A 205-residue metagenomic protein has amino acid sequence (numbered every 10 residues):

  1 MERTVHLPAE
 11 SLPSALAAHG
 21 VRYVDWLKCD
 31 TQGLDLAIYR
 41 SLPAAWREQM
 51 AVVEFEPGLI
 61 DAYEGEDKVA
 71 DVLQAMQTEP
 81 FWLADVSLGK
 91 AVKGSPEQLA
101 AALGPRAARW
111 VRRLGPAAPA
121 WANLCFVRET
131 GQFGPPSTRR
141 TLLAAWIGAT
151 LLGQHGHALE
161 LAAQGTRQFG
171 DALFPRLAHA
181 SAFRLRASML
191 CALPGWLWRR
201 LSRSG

Functional and structural regions predicted by a protein language model:
M1-E10, L114, A120: Glycine-rich adenosyl-binding loop in Rossmann-like folds that engage adenosine-containing cofactors
M1-V5, A18-H19, V24: Divalent-metal (Mg2+/Mn2+/Ca2+)-assisted nucleotide/phosphate chemistry catalytic cores
H6, H19, H155-H157, H179: Histidine (H) residue identity feature
S14-A15: Conserved alpha-helix/loop element of class I SAM-dependent methyltransferases that forms part of the SAM/SAH-binding
G20, G104, R112, L193 (+1 more regions): Short, flexible coil/linker elements and helix-boundary hinge sites characteristic of intrinsically disordered
R22-C29, G33-H157, L161: Conserved acidic-Pro-Pro-aromatic motif
A163-Q168: TPR/TPR-like (Sel1-like) alpha-helical repeat modules
L173-G205: Membrane-proximal basic amphipathic "stem/tether" segments
